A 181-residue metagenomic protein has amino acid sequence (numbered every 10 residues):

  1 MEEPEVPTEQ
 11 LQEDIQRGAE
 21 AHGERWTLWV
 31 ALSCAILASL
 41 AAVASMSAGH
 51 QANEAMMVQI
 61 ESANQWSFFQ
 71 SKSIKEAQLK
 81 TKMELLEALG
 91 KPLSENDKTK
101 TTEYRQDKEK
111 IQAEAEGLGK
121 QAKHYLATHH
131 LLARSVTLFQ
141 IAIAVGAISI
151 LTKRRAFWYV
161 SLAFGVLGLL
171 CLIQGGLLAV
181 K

Functional and structural regions predicted by a protein language model:
M1-A31: N-terminal positive-inside, membrane-proximal cytosolic segments immediately preceding the first
Q16-E20, S45-H130: Cytosol/matrix-facing amphipathic helices and coiled-coil assembly/linker segments of eukaryotic membrane proteins
R25, W29, I141-K181: Juxtamembrane interface at the cytosolic side of transmembrane helices
A31-A44: Hydrophobic membrane-insertion alpha-helices, especially the h-region of bacterial N-terminal signal peptides
Q51, I74, T137, K153-A156: Amphipathic alpha-helical protein-protein interaction surfaces
A127-I141, R155-W158: N-terminal membrane-entry
